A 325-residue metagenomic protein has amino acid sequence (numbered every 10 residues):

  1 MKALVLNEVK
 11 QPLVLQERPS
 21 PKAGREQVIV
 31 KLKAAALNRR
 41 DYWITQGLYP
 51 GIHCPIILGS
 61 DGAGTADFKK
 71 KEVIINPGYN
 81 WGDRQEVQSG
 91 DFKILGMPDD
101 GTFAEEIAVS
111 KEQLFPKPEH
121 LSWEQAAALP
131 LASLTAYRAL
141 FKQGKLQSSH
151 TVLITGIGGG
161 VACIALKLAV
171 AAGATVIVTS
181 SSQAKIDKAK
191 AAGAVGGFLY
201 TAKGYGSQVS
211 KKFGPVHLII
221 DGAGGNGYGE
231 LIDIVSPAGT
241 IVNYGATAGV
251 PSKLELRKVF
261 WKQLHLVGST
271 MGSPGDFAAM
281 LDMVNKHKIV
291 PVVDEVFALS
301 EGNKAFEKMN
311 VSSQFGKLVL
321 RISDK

Functional and structural regions predicted by a protein language model:
M1, S149-T151, G239, L264: Nucleotide donor/acceptor-binding cores
S20-A36, Q46-Q88, I94-G101, A108 (+1 more regions): Glycine-rich beta-strand-centered segment in the early N-terminal region that forms part of a ligand/cofactor-binding
K33-A34, G78-Y79, I157, A246 (+1 more regions): Short, surface-exposed secondary-structure boundary micro-motifs
P77-G156: NAD(P)H dinucleotide-binding glycine-rich loop of Rossmann-like/cofactor-binding domains, especially the beta1-alpha1
E124-A202, Q208: Mid-domain Rossmann-like dinucleotide-binding core that forms the NAD(H)/NADP(H) cofactor-binding site
I177, D187-Q263: Glycine-rich cofactor phosphate-binding loops and adjacent beta1-alpha1 units of small-molecule cofactor enzyme domains
G239-V242, K253-V293: Rossmann-fold dehydrogenase core element
P274-K325: C-terminal hydrophobic helical "lid"/dimerization subdomain of Rossmann-like NAD(P)H-dependent oxidoreductases
